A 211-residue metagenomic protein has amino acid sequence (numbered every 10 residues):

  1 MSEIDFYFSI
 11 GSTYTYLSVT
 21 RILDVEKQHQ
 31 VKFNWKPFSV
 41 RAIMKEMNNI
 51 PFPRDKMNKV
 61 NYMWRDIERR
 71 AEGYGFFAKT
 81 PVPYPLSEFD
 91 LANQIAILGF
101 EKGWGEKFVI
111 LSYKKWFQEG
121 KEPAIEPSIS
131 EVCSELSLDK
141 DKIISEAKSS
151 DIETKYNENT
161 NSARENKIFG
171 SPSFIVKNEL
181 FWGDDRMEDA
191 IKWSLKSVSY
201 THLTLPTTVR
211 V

Functional and structural regions predicted by a protein language model:
M1-D5: Extreme N-terminal starter segment of soluble prokaryotic enzymes
I10, Y16-W116: Structural alpha/beta surface segment adjacent to cysteine/selenocysteine redox centers across thiol/disulfide enzymes
E106-E146: Conserved acidic, metal-coordinating active-site core of Asp-based, Mg2+-dependent phosphoryl-transfer enzymes
S149-I168: Thioredoxin-like thiol-disulfide oxidoreductase module
P172-N178: A short, hydrophobic beta-strand/beta-hairpin element that forms part of a small beta-sheet core
L180-V198: Non-catalytic, surface beta->alpha helical segment in thiol-disulfide oxidoreductase systems
T201-T207: Conserved small/polar residues in nucleotide/adenosyl-binding loops
